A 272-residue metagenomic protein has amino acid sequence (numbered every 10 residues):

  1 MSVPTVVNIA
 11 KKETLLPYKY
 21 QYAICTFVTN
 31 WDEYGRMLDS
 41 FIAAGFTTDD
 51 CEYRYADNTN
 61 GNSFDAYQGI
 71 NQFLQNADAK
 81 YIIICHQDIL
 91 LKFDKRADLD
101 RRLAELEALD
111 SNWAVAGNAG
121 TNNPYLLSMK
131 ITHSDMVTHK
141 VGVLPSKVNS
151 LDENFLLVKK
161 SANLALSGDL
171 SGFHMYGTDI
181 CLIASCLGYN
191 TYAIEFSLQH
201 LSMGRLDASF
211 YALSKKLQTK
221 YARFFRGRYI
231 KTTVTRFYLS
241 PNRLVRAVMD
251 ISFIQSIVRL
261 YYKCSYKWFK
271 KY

Functional and structural regions predicted by a protein language model:
M1-A43, R54: N-proximal low-complexity "stem/linker" segments adjacent to membrane-targeting elements
N60, D94-I131: Conserved donor NDP-sugar-binding/catalytic core segment of glycosyltransferases
G61-A77: Glycine-rich, basic loop-to-helix element that forms the pyrophosphate-binding segment of sugar-nucleotide handling
I82: Short aromatic/hydrophobic "clamp" motif used to bind/position activated sugar donors
H86-L90: The conserved acidic donor/metal-binding loop of glycosyltransferases
M129-N149, E153, N163: Short, flexible, basic/aromatic active-site loop/helix in glycosyltransferases
L151, L156-N163, L170-S197: A short, conserved alpha-helix in the catalytic core of glycosyltransferases
Y192-Y221, T232-Y238: Active-site donor/metal-binding and catalytic loop motifs of nucleotide-sugar-dependent glycosylation enzymes
